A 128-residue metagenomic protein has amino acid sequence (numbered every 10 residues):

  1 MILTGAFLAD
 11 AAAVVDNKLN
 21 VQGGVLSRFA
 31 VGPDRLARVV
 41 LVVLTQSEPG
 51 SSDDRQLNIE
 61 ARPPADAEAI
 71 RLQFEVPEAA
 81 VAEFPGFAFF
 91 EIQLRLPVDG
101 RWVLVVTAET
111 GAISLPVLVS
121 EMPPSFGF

Functional and structural regions predicted by a protein language model:
I2-F128: Contiguous segments within soluble domain cores/interaction surfaces
